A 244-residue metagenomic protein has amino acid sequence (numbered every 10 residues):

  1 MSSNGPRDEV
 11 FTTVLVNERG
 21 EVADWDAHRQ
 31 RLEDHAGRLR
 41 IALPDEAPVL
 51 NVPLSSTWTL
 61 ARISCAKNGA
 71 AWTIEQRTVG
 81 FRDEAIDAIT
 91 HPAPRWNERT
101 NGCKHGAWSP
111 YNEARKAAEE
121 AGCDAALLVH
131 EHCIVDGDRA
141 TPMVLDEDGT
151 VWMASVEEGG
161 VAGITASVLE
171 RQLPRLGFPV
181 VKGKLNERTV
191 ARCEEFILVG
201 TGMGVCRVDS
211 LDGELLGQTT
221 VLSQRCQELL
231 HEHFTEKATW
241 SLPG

Functional and structural regions predicted by a protein language model:
M1-A126, H130-E131, E170-G244: Conserved alpha/beta cores of soluble small-molecule-handling proteins
D24, I134, G160-V161: Short, contiguous, pocket-lining structural segments that sit at or immediately flank catalytic/ligand-binding sites
R29, T141, E157-E158, L222: A generic structural motif
C133-V156: Glycine- and Gly-Pro-enriched alpha-helical subdomains that act as flexible, kink-prone "lid/hinge" or packing modules
S155-G159, G183-L185: Short, glycine/charged-rich beta-strand-loop motifs at protein surfaces that mediate ligand recognition and catalysis
I164: Active-site microenvironment for binding and transforming phosphate-containing groups
